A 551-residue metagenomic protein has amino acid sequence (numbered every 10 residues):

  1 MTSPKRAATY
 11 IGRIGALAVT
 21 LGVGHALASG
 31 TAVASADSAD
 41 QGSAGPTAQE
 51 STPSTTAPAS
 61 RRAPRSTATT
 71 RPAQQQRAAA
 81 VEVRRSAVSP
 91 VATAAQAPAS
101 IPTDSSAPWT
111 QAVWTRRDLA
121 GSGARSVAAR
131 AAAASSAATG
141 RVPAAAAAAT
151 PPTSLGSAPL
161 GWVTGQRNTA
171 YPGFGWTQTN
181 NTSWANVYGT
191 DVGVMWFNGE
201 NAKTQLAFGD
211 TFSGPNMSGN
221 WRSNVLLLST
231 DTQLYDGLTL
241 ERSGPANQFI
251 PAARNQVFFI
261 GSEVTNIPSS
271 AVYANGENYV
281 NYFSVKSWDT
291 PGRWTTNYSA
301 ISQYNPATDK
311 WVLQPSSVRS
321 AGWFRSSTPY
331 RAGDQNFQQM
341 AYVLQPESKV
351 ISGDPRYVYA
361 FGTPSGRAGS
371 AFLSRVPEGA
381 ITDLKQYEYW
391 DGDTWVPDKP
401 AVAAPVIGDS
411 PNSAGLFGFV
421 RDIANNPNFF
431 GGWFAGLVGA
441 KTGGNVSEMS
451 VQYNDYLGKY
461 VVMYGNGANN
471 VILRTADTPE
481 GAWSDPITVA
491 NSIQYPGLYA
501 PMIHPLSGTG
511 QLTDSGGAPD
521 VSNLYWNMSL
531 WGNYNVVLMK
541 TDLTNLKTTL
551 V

Functional and structural regions predicted by a protein language model:
M1-F174, E200-N201, V350-I351, L416-I423 (+2 more regions): Composition-driven, intrinsically disordered low-complexity tracts enriched in small residues
A145-S284, T295: N-terminal regions that are enriched for targeting/export leaders and immediately downstream pro/stem segments
T153-N181, Q248-N255, P306-G333, L384-Q386 (+2 more regions): Blade-edge beta-strand/turn elements of extracellular beta-propeller and related beta-sheet repeat scaffolds
A185, E480-S515: Conserved blade-ending motifs and adjacent loop-strand segments that build the rim/top face of beta-propeller domains
Y188-E200, Q256-Y279, S287-W288, P329-R356 (+2 more regions): Structural signature of eukaryotic scaffold interfaces centered on beta-propeller domains
G219-G237, R293-D309, A371-I381, I472-T478 (+1 more regions): Beta-propeller blade signature
S270-F372: Long, hydrophobic, well-ordered secondary-structure blocks that form the structural core and pocket-lining surfaces
Y357-N466, N470-R474, N491: Active-site cradle of extracellular carbohydrate-active enzymes
